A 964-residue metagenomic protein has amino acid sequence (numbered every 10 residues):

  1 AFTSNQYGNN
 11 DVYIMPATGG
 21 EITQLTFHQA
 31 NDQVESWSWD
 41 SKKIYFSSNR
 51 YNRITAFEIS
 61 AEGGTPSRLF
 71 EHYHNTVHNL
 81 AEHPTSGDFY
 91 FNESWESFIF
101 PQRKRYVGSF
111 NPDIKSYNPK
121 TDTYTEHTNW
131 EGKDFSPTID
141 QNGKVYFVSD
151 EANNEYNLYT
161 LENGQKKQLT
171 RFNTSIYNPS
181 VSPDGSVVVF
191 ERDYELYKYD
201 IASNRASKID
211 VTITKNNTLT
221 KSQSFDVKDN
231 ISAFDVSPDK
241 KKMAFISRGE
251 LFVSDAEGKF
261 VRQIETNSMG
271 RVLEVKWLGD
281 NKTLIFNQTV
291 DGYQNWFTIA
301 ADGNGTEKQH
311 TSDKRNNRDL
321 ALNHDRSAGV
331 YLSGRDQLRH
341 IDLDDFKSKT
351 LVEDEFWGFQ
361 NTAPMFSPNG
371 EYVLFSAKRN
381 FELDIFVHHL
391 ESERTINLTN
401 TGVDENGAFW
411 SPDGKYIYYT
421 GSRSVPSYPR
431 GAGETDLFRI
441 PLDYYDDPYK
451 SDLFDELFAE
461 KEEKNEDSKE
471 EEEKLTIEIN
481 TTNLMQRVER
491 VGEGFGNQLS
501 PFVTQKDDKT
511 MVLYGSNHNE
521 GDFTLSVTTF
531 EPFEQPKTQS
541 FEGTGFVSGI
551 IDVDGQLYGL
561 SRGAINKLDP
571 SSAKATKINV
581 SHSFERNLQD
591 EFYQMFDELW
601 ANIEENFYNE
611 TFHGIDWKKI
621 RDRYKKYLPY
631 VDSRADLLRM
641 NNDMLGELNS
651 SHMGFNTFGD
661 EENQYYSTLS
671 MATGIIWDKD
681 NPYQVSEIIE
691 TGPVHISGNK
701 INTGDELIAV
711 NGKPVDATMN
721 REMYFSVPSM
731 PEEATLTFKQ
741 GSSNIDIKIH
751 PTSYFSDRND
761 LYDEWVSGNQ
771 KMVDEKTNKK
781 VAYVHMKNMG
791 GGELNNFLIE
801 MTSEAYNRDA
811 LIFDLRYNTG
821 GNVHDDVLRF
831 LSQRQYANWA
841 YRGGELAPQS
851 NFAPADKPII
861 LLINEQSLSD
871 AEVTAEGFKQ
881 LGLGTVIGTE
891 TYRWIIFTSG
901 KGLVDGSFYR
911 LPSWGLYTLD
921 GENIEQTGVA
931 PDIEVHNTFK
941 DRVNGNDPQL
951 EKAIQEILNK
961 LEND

Functional and structural regions predicted by a protein language model:
A1, S36, A81, T138 (+8 more regions): Conserved beta-strand position repeated across blades of beta-propeller domains
T3-Y13, E21, T26-Q33, S38-W39 (+26 more regions): A flexible loop/linker signature enriched in serine peptidases of the S9 family
W39-D40, P84-T85, D140-N142, P183-D184 (+7 more regions): Residue-level detector of Asp-centered blade-edge/turn motifs that repeat once per structural unit in beta-propeller
K215-I231, I477-F495: A short helix->beta-strand "capping" segment at the edge of beta-propeller domains
S254, Y372, N483-P536, K618 (+7 more regions): Long hydrophobic segments that form regular secondary structure
P629-D680, N744-N769, I954-Q955, L961-D964: Extended, small/polar residue-biased N-terminal targeting/export presequences and adjacent propeptide/linker tracts
Y666-T718, W914-G915: PDZ/PDZ-like domain segments forming the peptide/carboxylate-binding groove, activating on the N-terminal beta-strands
G712-P714, M719-V904, R942, Q955-K960: Cleft-lining beta-strand/loop regions that shape enzyme active-site pockets
